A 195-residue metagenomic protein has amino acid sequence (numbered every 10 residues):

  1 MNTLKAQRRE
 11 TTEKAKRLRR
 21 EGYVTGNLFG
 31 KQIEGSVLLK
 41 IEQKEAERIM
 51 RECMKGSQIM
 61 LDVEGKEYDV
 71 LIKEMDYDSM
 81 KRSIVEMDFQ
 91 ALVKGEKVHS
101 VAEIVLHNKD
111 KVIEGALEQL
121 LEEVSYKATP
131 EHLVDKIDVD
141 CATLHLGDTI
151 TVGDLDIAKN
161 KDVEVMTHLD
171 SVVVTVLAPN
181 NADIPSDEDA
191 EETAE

Functional and structural regions predicted by a protein language model:
M1-E195: Acidic, negatively charged sequence tracts
